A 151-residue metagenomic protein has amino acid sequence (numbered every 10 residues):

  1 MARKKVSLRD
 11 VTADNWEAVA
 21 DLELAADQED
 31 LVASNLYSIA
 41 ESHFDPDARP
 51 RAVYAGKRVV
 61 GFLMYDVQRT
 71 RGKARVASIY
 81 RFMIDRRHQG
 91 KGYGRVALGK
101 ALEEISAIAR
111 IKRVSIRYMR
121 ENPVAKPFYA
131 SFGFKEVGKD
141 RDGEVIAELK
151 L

Functional and structural regions predicted by a protein language model:
A2-R81, D85-R87, L98-K100, E104-I108 (+1 more regions): Acetyl-CoA-dependent GNAT
R81-M83, S115-R117, I146-E148: Short aromatic/hydrophobic contact patches that present stacked aromatics for nucleic-acid/ligand binding
D85-R87, K91, R120-E121: Active-site acidic-Proline motif in GNAT/NAT acetyltransferases
R95: Residues forming the Rossmann-fold NAD(P)(H) cofactor-binding site
I105-R117: Conserved GNAT acetyl-CoA-binding A-motif
S115-K126, D142-E144: Conserved beta-strand-loop-alpha-helix junction that forms the acyl-donor binding cleft
Y129, F134: Conserved active-site tyrosine of GNAT-family acetyltransferases
R141, V145-L151: Terminal substrate-recognition subdomain of acyl/acetyltransferases
